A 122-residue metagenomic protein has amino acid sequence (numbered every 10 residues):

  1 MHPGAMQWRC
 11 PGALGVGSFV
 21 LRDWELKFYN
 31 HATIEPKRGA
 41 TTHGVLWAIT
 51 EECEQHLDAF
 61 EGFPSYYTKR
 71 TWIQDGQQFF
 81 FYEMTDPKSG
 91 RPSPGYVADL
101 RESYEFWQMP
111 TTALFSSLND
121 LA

Functional and structural regions predicted by a protein language model:
M1-A122: Glycine-aromatic micro-motifs
